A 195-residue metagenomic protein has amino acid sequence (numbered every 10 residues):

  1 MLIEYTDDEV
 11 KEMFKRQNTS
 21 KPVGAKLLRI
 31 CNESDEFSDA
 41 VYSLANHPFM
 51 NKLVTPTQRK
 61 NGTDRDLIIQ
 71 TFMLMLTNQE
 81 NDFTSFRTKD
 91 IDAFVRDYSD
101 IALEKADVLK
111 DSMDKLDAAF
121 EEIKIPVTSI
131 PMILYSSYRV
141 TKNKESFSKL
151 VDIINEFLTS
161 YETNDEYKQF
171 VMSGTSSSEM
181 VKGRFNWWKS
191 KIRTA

Functional and structural regions predicted by a protein language model:
M1-Q169, G183-T194: Solvent-exposed functional surfaces
